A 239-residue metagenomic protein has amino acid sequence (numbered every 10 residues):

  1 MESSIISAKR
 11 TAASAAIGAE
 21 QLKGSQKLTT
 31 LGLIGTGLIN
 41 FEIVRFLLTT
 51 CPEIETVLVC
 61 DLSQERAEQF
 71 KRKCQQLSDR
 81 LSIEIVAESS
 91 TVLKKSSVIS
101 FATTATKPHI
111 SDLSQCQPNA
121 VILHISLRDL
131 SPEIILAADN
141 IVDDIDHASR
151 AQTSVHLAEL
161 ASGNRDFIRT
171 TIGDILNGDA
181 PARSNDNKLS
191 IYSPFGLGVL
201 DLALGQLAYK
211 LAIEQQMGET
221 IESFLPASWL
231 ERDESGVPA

Functional and structural regions predicted by a protein language model:
E2-E20: A glycine-rich, Thr/Ser-enriched phosphate-binding loop motif common to dinucleotide/cofactor-binding enzymes
S3-S7, L123-L130, F195-G198: Glycine-rich phosphate/pyrophosphate-binding beta-alpha loops
A15, K27-L48, D61-R66: Glycine-rich adenosine-cofactor-binding loop
K23-T30, E53, Q117: Short helix-loop-beta connector
T50-L77: NAD(P)-binding Rossmann-fold cofactor-contacting core
R80-A161: Rossmann-like adenosine-cofactor binding region
I134-P238: Adenosine-phosphate binding glycine-rich loop
